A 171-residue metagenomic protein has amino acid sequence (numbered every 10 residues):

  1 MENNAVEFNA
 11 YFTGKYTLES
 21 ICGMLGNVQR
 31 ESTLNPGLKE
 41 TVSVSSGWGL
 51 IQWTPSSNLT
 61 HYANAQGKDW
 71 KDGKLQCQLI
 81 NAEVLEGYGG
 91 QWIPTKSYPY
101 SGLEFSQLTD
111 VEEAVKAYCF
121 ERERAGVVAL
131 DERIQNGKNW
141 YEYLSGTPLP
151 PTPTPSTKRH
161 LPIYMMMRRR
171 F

Functional and structural regions predicted by a protein language model:
M1-A10, Q29-D110: Peptidoglycan-targeting cell-wall enzymes and recognition modules
Y11-K15: Helix-boundary and loop/linker segments of multi-pass membrane transporters
T17-C22, L75, E112-E113: Loop/turn elements at helix/coil->beta-strand transitions in domains of secreted/extracellular proteins
E19-N35, I80, A117-C119: Short, functionally critical alpha-helical segments immediately adjacent to catalytic or ligand/cofactor-binding
C22, W48-L50, V115: Extracellular structured ligand-interaction cores
A82, A117-E121, I163-M167: Short, hydrophobic/amphipathic alpha-helical patches that form generic packing surfaces within helical domains
S106-P151: Active-site or metal-binding loop neighborhoods of secreted/extracellular toxin and effector enzymes
T154-F171: Enriched but not universal
